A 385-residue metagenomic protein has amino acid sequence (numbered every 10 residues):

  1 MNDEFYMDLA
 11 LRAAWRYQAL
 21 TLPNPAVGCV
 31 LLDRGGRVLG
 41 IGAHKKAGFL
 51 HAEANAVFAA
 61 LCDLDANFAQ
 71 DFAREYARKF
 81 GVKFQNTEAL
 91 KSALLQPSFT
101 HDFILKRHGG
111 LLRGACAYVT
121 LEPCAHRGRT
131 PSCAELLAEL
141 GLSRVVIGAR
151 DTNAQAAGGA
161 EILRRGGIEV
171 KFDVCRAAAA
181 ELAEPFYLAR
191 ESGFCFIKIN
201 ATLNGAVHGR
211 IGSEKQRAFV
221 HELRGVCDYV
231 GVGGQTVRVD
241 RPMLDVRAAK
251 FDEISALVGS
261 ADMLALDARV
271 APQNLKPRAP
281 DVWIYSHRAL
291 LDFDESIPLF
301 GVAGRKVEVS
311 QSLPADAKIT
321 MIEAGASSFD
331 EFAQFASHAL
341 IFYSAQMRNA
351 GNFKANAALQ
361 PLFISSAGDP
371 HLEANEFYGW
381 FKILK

Functional and structural regions predicted by a protein language model:
N2-L22: Short, basic/aromatic recognition patches
A10, G28, C124, L163 (+3 more regions): Residue-level signal for inorganic ion chemistry
V27-G36, I197-N200, G379: Short beta-strand scaffold segments in enzyme catalytic cores
R37-V38, V207: Hydrophobic "anchor" residues
G40-C175, E331, M347: Zn2+-dependent cytidine deaminase-like catalytic core
Q155-A157, E181-L182, D292-S296, D316-I319 (+1 more regions): Short, charged, surface-exposed secondary-structure boundary motifs
L188, F196-F335, Y343-A345: Active-site ligand-binding patch in enzyme domains
A289-L290, G351-K385: Conserved histidine-centered catalytic loops in small-molecule metabolism enzymes
